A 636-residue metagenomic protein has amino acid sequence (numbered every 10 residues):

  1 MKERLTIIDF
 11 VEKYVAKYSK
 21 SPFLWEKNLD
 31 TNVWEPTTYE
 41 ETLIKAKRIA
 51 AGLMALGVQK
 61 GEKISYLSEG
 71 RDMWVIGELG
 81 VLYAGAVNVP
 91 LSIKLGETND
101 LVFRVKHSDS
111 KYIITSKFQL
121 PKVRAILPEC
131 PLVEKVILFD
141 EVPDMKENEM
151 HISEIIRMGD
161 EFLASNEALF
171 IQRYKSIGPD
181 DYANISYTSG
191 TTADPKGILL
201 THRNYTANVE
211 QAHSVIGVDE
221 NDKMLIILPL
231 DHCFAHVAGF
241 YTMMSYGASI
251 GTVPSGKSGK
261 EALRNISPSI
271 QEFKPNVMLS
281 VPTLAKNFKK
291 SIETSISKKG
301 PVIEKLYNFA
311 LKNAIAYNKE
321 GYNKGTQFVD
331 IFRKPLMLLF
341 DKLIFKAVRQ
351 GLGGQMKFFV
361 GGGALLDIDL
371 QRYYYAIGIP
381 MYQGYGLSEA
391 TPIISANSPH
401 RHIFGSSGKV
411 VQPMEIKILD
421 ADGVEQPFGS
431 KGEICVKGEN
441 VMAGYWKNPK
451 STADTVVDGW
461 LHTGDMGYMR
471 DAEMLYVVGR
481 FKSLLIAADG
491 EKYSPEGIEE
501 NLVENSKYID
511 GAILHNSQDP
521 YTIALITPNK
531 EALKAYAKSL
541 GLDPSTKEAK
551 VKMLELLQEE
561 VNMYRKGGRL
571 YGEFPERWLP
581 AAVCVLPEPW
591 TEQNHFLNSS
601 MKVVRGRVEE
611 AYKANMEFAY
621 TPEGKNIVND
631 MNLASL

Functional and structural regions predicted by a protein language model:
S19-P22, S153-Y187, D194, G217-K223: Conserved pre-ATP/AMP-binding loop-to-beta segment of ANL
L24-R71, L79, G96-V102, H151-I156 (+1 more regions): Conserved AMP-binding/adenylate-forming core of the ANL superfamily
N28-T31, P121-P179, I292-F345: ANL superfamily adenylate-forming
P36-E40, A183-V209: Conserved AMP-binding A3 loop
L56, Y83-M158, Q172, N562: Structural core segment of the AMP-binding/adenylate-forming
I113, G438, A443-G444, D454 (+2 more regions): AMP-binding/adenylate-forming catalytic core of the ANL superfamily
T188, V410, A421-G429, E433-A487 (+3 more regions): Conserved ATP-binding/catalytic segment of the ANL
T206-K223, L230-L338, K342-F345, Q355: Conserved AMP-binding/adenylation subdomain of ANL enzymes
